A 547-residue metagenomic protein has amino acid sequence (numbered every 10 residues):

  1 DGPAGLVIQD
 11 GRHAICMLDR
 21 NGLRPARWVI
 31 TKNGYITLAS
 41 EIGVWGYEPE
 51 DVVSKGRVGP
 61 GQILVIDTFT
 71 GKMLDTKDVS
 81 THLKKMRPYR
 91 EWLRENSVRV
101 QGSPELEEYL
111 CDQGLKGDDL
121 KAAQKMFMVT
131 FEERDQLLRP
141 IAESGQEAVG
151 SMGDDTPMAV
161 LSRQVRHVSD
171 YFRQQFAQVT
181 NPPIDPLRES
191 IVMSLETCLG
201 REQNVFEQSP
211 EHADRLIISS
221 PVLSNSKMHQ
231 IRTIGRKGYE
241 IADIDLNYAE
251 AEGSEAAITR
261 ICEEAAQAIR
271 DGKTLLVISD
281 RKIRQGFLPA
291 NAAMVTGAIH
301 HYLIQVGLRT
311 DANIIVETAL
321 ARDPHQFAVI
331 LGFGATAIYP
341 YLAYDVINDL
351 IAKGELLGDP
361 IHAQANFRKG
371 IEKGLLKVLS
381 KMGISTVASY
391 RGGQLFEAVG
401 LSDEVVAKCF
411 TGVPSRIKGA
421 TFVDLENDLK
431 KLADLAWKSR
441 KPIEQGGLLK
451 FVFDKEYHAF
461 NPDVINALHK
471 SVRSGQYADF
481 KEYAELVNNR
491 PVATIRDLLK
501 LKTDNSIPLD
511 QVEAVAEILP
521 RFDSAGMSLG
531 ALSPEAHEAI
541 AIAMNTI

Functional and structural regions predicted by a protein language model:
D1-A4, I8-R12, S40-V44, K72-A257 (+6 more regions): Flexible, glycine-rich loop/tail regions that form catalytic "lids" or insertion modules at the edges of active sites
G2-T37: Conserved catalytic micro-motifs used in adenylation/nucleotidyl-transfer and phosphoryl/amide- and methyl-transfer
L64, D280, I330, T386 (+1 more regions): Conserved, mostly hydrophobic/aromatic
F69, R281-I283, A319, A335 (+1 more regions): Short, ordered loop/turn segments at secondary-structure junctions
I241-D243, L275-V277, D311-I315, A337: Structural preference for beta-strand elements that scaffold enzyme active sites
I278-M294: Glycine-rich, proline-tolerant flexible connector loops at the mouths of alpha/beta enzymes
A290-I314, N366-I371: Alpha-helix-loop-beta-strand connector modules within alpha/beta enzyme cores
L320-G334: Catalytic cores of alpha/beta
